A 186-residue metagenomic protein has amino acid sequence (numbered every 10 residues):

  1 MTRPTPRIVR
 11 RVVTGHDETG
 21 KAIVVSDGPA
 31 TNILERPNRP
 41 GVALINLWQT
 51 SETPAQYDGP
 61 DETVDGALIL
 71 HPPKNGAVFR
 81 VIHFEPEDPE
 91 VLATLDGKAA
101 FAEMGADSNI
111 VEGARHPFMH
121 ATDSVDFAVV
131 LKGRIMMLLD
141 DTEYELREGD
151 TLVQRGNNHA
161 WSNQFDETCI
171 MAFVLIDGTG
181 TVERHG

Functional and structural regions predicted by a protein language model:
M1-T63: N-terminal leader/capping segments at the start of a protein or of a new domain
R10-V12, H16, K21-V24, I33 (+2 more regions): Double-stranded beta-helix
P29-T31, R80-T122, R155-N158: Conserved short histidine dyad/triad with adjacent acidic residue
D61-G66, L70-A93: Ordered, amphipathic secondary-structure segments that act as subunit-interaction surfaces in large macromolecular
K74-V78, E85-E87, E143-R147, G156-G180: Ligand-binding loop in jelly-roll beta-barrel domains
A114-E148: A short beta-strand-loop-beta hairpin characteristic of the jelly-roll/cupin
